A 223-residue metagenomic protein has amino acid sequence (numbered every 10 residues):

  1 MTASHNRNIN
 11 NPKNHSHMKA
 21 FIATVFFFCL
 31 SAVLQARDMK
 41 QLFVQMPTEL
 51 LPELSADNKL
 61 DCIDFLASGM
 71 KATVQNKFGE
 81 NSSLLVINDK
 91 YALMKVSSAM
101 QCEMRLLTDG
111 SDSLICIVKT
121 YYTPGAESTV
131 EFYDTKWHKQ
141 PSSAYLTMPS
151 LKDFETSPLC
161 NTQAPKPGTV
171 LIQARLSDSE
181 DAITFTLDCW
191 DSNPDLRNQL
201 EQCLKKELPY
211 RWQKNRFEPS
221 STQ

Functional and structural regions predicted by a protein language model:
M1-Q41: Bacterial Sec-dependent N-terminal signal peptides
A36-L107: Terminal domain-start segments
M94-K95, T120-A126, L196-E201: Short consensus segments that form the blades of beta-propeller domains, in both extracellular/periplasmic
S113-Y121, D181-D188: Short beta-strand elements that form the blades of beta-propeller/WD-repeat-like and other beta-sheet-rich scaffold
V130-Y133, E207: Hydrophobic beta-strand positions in blades of beta-propellers and related beta-sheet-rich domains
P141-K214, E218-T222: Short aromatic loop motif centered on NTY/YTY
